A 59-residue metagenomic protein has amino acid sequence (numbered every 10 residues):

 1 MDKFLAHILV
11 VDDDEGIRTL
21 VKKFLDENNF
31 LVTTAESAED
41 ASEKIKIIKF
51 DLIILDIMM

Functional and structural regions predicted by a protein language model:
M1-H7: Non-catalytic signal-transmission and effector/linker regions of two-component phosphorelay proteins
L9-V10, F30: A generic structural signal for short
V11-D12, A35, I53: Conserved sequence signature across two-component system core domains
E15-T33: Two-component/phosphorelay signaling modules centered on CheY-like receiver
T34-E43: Helix N-cap/capping motif at the beta->alpha junctions
I48-I54: Active-site beta3 strand of CheY-like receiver
